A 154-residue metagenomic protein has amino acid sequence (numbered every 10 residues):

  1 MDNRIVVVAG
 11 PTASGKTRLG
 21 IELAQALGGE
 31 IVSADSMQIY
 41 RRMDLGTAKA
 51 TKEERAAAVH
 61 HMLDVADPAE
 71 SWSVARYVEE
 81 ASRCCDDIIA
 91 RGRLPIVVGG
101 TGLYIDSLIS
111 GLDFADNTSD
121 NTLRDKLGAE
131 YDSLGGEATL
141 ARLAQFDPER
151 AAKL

Functional and structural regions predicted by a protein language model:
M1-L154: Phosphate/pyrophosphate-binding catalytic cores of soluble transferases and nucleic-acid-acting enzymes
